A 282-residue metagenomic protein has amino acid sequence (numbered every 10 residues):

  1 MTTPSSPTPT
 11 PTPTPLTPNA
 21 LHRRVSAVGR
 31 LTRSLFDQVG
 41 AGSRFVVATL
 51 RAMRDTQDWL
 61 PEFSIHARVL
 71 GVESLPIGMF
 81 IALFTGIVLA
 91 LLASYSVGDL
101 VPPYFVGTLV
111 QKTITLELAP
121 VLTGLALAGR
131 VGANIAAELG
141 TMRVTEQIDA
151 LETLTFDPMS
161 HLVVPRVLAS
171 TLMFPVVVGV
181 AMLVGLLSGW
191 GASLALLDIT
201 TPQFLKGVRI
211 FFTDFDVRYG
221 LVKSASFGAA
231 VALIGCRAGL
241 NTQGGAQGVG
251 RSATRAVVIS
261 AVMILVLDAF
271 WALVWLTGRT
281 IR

Functional and structural regions predicted by a protein language model:
T14-E62, A238-Q243: Short, membrane-interfacial amphipathic segments enriched in basic
R54-F80, V258-A261: Membrane-interface helix starts
H66-L122, A126: Active-site cofactor/substrate anionic-group-binding motifs, chiefly glycine- and Lys/Arg-rich phosphate-binding loops
I81-V88, T123-A128, V164-S193, S226 (+2 more regions): Hydrophobic alpha-helical transmembrane segments that constitute the membrane-spanning cores of multi-pass membrane
L92-L116, M182-A225, L233-R255, W275-R282: Membrane-interfacial helix-loop-helix connectors in multipass membrane proteins
V106-D149, V177, I234: Hydrophobic alpha-helical transmembrane segments of multi-pass membrane transport proteins
L139-V164, G245-V249: Short cytoplasmic-facing helical segments at TM-TM junctions of multi-pass membrane proteins
E146, D157-V178, S252, A256: Start (N-cap) of specific transmembrane helices in multi-pass transporter permeases
